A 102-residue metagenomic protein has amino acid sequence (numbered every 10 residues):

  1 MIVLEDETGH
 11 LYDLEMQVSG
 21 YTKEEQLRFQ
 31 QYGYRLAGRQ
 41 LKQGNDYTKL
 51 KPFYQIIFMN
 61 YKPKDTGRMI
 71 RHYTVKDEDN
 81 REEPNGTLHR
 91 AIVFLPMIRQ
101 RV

Functional and structural regions predicted by a protein language model:
M1-V102: Conserved single-residue anchors adjacent to enzymatic active/cofactor-binding motifs
